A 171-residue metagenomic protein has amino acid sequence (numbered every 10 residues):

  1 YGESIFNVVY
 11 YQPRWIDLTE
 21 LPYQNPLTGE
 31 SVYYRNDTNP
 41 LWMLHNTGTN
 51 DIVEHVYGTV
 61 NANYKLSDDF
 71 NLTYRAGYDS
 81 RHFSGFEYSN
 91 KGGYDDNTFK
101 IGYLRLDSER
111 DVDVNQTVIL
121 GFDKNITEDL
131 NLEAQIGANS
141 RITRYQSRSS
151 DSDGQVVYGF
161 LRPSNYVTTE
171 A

Functional and structural regions predicted by a protein language model:
Y1-H55, T73-A171: Surface-exposed loop/interface segments of Gram-negative outer-membrane beta-barrel transport/assembly proteins
A62-Y64, D68, F122-N125: Residue-level signature of outer-membrane beta-barrel architecture
